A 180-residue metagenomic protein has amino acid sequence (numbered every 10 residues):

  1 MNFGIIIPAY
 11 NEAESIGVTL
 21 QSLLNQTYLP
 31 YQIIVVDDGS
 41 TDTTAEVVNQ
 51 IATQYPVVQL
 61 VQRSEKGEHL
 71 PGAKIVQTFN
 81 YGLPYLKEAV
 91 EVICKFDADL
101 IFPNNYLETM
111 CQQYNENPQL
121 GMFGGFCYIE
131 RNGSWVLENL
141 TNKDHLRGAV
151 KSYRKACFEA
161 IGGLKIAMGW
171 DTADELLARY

Functional and structural regions predicted by a protein language model:
M1-N25: N-proximal low-complexity "stem/linker" segments adjacent to membrane-targeting elements
N2-G4, Q32, A173: Cell-envelope/extracellular polymer assembly enzymes that use nucleotide-activated donors
L20-G67: Acidic donor-binding segment of Leloir-type glycosyltransferases
V76-V92: Active-site nucleotide-sugar/metal-binding loop of Leloir-type enzymes
A89-I101: Short beta-strand-to-loop acidic/aromatic patch adjacent to the donor-nucleotide binding site
I101-L137: Conserved donor NDP-sugar-binding/catalytic core segment of glycosyltransferases
R147-G162: Conserved nucleotide-sugar donor-binding and metal-coordinating catalytic region shared by glycosyltransferases
C157-A160, A167-Y180: A short, conserved alpha-helix in the catalytic core of glycosyltransferases
